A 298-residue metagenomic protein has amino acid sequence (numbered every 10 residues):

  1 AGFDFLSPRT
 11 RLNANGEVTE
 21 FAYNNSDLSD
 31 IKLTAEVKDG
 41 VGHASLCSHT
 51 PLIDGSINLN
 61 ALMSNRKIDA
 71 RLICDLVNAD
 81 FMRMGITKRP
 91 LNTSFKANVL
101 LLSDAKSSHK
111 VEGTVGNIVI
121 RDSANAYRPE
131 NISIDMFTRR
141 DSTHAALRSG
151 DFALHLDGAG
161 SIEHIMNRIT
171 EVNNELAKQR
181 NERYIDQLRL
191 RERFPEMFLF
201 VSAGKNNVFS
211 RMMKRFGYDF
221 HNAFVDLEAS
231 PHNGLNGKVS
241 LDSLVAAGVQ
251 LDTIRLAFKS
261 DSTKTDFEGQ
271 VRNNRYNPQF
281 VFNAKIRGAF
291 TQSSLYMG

Functional and structural regions predicted by a protein language model:
A1-G298: Interface amphipathic segments
